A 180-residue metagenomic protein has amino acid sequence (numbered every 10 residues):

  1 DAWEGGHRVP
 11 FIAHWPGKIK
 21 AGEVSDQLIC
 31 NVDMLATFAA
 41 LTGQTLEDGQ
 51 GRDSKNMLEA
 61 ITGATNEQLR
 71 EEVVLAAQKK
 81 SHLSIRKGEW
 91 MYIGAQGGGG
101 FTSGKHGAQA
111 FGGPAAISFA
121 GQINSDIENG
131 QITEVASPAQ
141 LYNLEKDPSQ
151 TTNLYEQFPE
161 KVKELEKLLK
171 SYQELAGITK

Functional and structural regions predicted by a protein language model:
D1-G51, K55-E67, T152: Substrate-binding rim/cap in mid-to-C-terminal beta-strand-loop elements of soluble/periplasmic
D1-H7, A76-Y155: C-terminal, low-complexity/hydrophilic appendages and adjacent surface loops of extracellular/periplasmic anionic
W15, F158-E160: Residue-level recognition of alpha-helix termini/interfacial anchor residues
L35-A39, L58, T62, Y142 (+4 more regions): Non-transmembrane alpha-helical segments in soluble domains of secreted/periplasmic/extracellular proteins
L46-D48, Y92, K180: Residue-level detector of short coil/turn "hinge" positions at structural boundaries
Q68, S171-K180: Bilobed periplasmic-binding protein-like "clamshell/Venus-flytrap" ligand-binding domains
E71-L75: WW-domain-binding short linear motifs
